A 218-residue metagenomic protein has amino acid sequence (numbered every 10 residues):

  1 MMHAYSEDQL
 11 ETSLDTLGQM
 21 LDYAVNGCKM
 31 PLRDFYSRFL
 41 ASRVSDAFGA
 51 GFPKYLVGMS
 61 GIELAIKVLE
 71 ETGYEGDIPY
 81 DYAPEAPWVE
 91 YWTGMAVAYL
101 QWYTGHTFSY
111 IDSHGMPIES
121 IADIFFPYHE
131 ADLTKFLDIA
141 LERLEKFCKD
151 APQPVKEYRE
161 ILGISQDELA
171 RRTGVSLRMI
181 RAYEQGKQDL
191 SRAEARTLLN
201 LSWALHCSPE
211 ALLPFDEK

Functional and structural regions predicted by a protein language model:
L10-K67: N-terminal interaction modules that seed assembly of large macromolecular complexes
V25, R159, A170, S202: The alpha-helix within a helix-turn-helix
V57, Q188-N200: Short, basic-rich loop-to-helix N-cap that marks the start of a DNA-contacting helix
A65-G73, A195-A211: DNA major-groove recognition helix of helix-turn-helix/homeodomain DNA-binding modules
I139-G163: A short, Lys/Arg-rich alpha-helix, primarily the initiator
V155, L169-A170, I180-Y183, L212: Conserved hydrophobic/aromatic packing and binding residues within compact polymer-binding modules
V175-S191: Recognition helix of helix-turn-helix/homeodomain-like DNA-binding domains that insert into the DNA major groove
L213-K218: Short, charged recognition helix plus adjacent turn of helix-turn-helix-like nucleic-acid-binding domains
